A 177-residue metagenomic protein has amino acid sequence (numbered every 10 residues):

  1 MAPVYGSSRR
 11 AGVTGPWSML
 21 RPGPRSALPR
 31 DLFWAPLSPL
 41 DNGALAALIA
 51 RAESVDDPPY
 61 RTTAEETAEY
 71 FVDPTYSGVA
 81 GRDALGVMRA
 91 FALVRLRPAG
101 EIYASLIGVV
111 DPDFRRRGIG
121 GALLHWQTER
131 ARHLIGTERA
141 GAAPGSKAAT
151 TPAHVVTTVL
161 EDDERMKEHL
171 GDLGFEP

Functional and structural regions predicted by a protein language model:
M1-T14, S18-M19, G86, L106 (+2 more regions): Polar low-complexity intrinsically disordered regions
A2-E66, R82: Short amphipathic alpha-helix that is part of the acyltransferase structural core
A2-V13, A27-W34, A46, A84-V94 (+2 more regions): Phosphate-binding glycine-rich loops and adjacent basic patches that engage nucleotide phosphates, nucleic-acid
G23, A68-E69, G145-S146: Short, flexible, glycine/charge-rich loop motifs used to bind or transfer phosphoryl groups or to couple energy/partner
P29-R30, E101-Y103, P152: A general secondary-structure signal for short beta-strands and their flanking turns/coil in non-transmembrane regions
L40, I49-L134, V156-V159: Conserved donor-binding loop and adjoining core beta-sheet/short helix segment in diverse acyl/aminoacyl transferases
A44-L45, A68-Y70, R165-K167: Short, solvent-exposed polar/charged micro-motifs at secondary-structure junctions
G121, H125, E129-P177: Conserved active-site alpha-helix within GNAT-family acetyltransferase domains
